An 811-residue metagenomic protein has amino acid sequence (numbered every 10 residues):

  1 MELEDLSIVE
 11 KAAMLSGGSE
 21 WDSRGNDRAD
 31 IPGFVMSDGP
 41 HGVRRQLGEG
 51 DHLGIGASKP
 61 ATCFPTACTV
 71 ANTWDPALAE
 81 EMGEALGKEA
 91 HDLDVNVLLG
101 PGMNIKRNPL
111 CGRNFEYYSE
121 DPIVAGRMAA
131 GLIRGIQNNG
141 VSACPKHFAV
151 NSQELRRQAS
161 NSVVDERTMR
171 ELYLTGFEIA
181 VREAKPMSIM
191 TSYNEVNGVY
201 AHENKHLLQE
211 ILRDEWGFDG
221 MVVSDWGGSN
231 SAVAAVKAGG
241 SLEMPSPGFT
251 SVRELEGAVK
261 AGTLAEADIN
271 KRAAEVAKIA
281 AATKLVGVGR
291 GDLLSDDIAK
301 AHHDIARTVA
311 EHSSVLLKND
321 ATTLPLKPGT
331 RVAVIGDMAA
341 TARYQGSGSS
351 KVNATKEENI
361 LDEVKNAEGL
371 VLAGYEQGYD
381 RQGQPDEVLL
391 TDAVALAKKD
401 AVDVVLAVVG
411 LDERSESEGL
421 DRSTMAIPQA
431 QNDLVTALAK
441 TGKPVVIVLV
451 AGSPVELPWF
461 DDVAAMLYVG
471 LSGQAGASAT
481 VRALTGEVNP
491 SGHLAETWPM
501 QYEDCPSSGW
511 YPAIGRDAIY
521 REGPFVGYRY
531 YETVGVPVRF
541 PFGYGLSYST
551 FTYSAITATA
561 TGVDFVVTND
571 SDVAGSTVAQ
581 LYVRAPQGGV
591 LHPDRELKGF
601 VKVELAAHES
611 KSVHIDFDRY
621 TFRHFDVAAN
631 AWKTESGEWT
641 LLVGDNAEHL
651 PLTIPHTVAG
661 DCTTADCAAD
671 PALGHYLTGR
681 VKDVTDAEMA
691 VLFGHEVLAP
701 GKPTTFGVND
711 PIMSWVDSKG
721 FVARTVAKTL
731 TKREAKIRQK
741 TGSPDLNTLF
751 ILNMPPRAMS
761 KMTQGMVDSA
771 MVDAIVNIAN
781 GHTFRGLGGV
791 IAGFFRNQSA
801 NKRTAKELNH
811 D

Functional and structural regions predicted by a protein language model:
M1-H624, E638-V643, A647, L752 (+3 more regions): Glycoside hydrolase catalytic-domain context in secreted enzymes
G42, N366, S508, V573 (+9 more regions): A generic signature of intrinsically disordered, low-complexity regions enriched in glycine/proline and charged/polar
R619-D666: Terminal connector regions
A647, I654-R724: Charged, amphipathic alpha-helical linkers/stalks
M689, E696-T804: Zn2+-dependent metallopeptidase catalytic domains
